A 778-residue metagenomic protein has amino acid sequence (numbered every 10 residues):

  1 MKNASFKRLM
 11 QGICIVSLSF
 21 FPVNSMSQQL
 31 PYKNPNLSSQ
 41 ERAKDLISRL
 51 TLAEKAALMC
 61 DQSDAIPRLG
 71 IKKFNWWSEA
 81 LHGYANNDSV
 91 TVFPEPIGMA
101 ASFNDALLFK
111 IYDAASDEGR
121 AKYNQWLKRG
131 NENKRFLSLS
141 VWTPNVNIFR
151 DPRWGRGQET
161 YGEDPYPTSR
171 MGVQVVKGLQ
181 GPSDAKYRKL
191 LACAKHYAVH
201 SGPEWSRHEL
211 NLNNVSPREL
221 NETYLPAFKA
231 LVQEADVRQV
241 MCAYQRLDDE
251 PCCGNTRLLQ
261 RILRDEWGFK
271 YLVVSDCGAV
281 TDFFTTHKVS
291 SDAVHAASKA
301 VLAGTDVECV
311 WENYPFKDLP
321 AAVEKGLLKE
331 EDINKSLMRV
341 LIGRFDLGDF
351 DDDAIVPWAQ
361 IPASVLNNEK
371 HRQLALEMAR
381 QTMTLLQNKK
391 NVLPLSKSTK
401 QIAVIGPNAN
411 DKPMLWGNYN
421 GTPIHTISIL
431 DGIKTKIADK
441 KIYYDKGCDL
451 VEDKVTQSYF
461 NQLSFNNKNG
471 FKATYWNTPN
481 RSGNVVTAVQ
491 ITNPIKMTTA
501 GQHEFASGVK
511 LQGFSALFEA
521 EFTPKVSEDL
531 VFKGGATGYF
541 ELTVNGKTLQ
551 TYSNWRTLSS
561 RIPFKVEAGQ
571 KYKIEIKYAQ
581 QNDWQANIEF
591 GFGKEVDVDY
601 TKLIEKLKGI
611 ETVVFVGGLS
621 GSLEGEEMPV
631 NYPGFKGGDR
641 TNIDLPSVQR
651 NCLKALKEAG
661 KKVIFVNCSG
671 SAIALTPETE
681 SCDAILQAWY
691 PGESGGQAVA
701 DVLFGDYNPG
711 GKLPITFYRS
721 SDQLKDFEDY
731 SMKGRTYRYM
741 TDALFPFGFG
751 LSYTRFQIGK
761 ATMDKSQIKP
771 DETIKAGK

Functional and structural regions predicted by a protein language model:
M1-L30: Bacterial Sec-dependent N-terminal signal peptides
S5, S25-V531, G535-K778: Glycoside hydrolase catalytic-domain context in secreted enzymes
